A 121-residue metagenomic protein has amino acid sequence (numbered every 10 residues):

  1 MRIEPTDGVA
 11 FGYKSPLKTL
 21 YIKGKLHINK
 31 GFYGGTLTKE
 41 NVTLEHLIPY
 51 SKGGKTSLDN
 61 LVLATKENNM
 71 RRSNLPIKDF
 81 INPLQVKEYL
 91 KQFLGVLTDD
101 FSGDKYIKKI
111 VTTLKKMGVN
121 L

Functional and structural regions predicted by a protein language model:
M1-K18, G24-L26, G35, D100-L121: A boundary/linker detector
G8-I28, F32-L61, R72-K78, P83: Histidine-centered nuclease catalytic patch
S51-D59, M70-T113, V119-L121: Polybasic, low-complexity binding patches
T65: Zinc-coordinating Cys/His ligand positions in small cysteine/histidine-rich zinc-finger domains
